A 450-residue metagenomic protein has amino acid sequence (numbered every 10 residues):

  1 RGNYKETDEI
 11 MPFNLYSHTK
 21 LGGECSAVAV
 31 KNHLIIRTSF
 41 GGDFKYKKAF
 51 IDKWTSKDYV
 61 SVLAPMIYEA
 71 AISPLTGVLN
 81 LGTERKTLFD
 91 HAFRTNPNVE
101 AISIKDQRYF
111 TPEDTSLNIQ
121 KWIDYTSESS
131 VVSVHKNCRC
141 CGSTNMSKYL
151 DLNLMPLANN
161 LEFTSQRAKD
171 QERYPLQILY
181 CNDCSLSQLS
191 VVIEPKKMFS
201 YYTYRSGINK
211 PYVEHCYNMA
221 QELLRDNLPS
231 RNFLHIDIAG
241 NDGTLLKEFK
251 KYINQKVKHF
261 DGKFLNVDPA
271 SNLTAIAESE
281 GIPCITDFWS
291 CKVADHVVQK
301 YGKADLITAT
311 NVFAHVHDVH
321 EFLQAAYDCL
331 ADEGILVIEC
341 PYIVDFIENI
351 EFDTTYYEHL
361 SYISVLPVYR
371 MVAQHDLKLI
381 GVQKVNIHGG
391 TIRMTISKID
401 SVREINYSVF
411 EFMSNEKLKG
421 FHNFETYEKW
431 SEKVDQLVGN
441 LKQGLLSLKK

Functional and structural regions predicted by a protein language model:
R1-M11: Active-site "gating" loop of Rossmann-like NAD(P)-dependent oxidoreductase/epimerase domains
M11-I36: Active-site Tyr-X1-5-Lys
V30-N32, T38-F44, W54-K86: Alpha-helical substrate-binding/gating segment
M66-Q120: Mid/C-terminal beta-alpha module of Rossmann-like enzyme folds, strongest in SDR-family dehydrogenases/epimerases
V134-P211, Q383: N-terminal juxtadomain amphipathic helix that follows a signal peptide/anchor or precedes a small N-terminal auxiliary
L157-N160, I338-S361, V365-V368, V372: Short, glycine-/aromatic-enriched active-site segment of Class I SAM-dependent methyltransferases
H320-I335: A short glycine-rich, Lys/Arg-flanked "PGG" loop and its adjoining helix->strand segment in the class I
H388-L437: Flexible, glycine-/basic-rich loop-and-beta segments that form/coincide with the SAM-dependent methyltransferase
